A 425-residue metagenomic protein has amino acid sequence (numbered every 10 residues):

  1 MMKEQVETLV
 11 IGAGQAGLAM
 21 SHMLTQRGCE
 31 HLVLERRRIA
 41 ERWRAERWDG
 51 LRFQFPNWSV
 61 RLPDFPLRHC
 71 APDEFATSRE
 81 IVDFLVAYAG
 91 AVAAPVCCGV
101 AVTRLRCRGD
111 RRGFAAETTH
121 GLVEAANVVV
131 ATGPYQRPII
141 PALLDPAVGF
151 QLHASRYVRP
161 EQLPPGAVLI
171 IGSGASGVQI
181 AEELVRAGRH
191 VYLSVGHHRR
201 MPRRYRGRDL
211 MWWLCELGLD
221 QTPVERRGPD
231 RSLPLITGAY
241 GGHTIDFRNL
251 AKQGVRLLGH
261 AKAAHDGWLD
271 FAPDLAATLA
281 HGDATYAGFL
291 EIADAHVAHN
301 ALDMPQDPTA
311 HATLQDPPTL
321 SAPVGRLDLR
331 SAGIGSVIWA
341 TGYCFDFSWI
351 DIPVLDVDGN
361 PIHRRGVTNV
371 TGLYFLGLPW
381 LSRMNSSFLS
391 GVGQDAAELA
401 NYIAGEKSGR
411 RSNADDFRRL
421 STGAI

Functional and structural regions predicted by a protein language model:
M2-A45, F75-I425: Flavin (primarily FAD) cofactor-binding/catalytic cores of flavoenzymes
A40-P66, L250: Redox-cofactor-proximal catalytic regions of oxidoreductases
R68-P72: A short acidic, helix-capping loop that chelates divalent metal ions and anchors anionic groups
